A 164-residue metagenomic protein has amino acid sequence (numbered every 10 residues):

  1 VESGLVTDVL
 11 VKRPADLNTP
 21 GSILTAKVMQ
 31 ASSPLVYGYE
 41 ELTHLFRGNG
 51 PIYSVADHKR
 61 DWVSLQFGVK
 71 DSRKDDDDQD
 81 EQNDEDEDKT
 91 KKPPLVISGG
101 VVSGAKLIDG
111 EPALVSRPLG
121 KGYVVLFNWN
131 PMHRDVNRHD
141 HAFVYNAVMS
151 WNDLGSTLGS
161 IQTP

Functional and structural regions predicted by a protein language model:
V1-E2, V136: Short glycine-/acidic-enriched loop or helix-start segments at secondary-structure transitions that form or flank
E2-V96: An acidic, glycine-rich "communication" segment
S32-P34, E40-H44, S72-P164: Extracellular ligand-binding/catalytic regions of CAZymes and related secreted enzymes and adhesion modules
